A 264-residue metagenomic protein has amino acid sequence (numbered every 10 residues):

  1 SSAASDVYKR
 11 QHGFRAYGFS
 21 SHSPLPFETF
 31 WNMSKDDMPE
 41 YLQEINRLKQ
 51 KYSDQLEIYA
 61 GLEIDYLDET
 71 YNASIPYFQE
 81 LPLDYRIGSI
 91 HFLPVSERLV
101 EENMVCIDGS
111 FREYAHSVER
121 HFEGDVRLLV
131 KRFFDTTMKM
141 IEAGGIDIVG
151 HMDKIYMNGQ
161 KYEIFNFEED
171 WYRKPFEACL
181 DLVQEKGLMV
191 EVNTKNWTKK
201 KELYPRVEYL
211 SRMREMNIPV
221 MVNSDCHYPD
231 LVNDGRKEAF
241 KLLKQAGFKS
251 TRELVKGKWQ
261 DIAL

Functional and structural regions predicted by a protein language model:
S2, M152, Y162-L264: Charged catalytic cores and adjacent phosphate/nucleic-acid-binding surfaces used for phosphate/nucleic-acid chemistry
A3-Y8: Short, small-residue-biased leader/transition segments that mark boundaries at the very start of proteins
R10, Q79, I141-E142, R214 (+1 more regions): Non-catalytic positions within long, well-ordered alpha-helices that form the structural scaffold/packing of enzyme
F14, L83, G145-I146, I218 (+1 more regions): A structural motif
Y17-F19, I58-L62, R86-G88, V149-G150 (+2 more regions): Hydrophobic faces of well-ordered beta-strands that scaffold small-molecule active sites in alpha/beta enzyme cores
S21-M33: Glycine-rich, proline-tolerant flexible connector loops at the mouths of alpha/beta enzymes
H22-P24, G61-L67, I90-L93, D153-I155 (+3 more regions): Active-site beta-loop-alpha junctions enriched in small/polar residues
M38-E185: Extended substrate/RNA-proximal surfaces in nucleic-acid metabolism proteins
